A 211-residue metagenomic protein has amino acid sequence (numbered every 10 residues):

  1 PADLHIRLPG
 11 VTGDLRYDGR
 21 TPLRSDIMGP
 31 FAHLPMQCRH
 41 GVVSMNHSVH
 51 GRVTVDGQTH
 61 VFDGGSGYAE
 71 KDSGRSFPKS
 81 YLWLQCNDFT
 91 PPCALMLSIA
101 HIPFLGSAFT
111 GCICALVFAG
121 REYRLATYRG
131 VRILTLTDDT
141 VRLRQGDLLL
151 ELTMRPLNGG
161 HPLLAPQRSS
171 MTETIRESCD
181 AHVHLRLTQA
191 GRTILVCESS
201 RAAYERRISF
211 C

Functional and structural regions predicted by a protein language model:
P1-C211: Structured soluble/peripheral alpha/beta segments that form catalytic or ligand/cofactor-binding pockets
